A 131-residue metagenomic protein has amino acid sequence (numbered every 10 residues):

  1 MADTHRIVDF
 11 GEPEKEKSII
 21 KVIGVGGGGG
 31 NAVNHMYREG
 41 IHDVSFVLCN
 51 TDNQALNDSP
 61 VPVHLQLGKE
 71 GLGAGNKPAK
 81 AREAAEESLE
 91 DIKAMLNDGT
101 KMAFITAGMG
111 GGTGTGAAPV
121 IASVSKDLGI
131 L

Functional and structural regions predicted by a protein language model:
M1-L131: Tubulin/FtsZ superfamily GTPase core signature
